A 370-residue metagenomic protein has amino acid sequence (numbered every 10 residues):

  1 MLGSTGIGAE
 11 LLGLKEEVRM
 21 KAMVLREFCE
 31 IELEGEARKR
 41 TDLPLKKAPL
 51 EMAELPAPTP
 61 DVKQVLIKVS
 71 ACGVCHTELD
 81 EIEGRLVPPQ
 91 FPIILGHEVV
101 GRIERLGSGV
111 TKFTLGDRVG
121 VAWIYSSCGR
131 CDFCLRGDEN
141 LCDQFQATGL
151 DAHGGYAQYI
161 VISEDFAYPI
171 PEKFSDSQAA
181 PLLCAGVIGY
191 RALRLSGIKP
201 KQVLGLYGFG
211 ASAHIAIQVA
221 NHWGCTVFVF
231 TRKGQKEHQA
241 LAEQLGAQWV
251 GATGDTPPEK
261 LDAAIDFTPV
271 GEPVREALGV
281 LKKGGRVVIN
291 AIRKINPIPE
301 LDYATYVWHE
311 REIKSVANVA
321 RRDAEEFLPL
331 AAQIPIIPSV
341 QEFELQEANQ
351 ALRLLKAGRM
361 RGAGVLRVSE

Functional and structural regions predicted by a protein language model:
L2-V18, R26, H222, R321-E370: C-terminal hydrophobic helical "lid"/dimerization subdomain of Rossmann-like NAD(P)H-dependent oxidoreductases
P56-C72, E83-D132, F166, P171-F174: Glycine-rich beta-strand-centered segment in the early N-terminal region that forms part of a ligand/cofactor-binding
C75, I124-Y168: Cysteine-cluster motifs in flexible loop/terminal segments that predominantly coordinate metals
E172-P257: Mid-domain Rossmann-like dinucleotide-binding core that forms the NAD(H)/NADP(H) cofactor-binding site
T256-A264: A short acidic, Gly/Pro-enriched loop at the edge of an enzyme's catalytic core that lines a small-molecule cofactor
G271-I337, V368-E370: Glycine-rich phosphate-binding loop and adjacent beta-alpha segment of Rossmann(oid) nucleotide-cofactor-binding
